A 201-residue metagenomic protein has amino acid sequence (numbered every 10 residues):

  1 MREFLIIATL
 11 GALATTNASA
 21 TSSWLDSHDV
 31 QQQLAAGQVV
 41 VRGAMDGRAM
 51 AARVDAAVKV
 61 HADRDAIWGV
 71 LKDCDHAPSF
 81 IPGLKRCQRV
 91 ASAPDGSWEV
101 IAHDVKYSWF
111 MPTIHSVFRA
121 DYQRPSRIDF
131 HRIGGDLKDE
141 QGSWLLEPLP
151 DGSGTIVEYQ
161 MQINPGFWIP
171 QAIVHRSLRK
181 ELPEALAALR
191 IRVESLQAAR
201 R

Functional and structural regions predicted by a protein language model:
F4-L13: Sec-dependent N-terminal signal peptides
T15-N17: N-terminal signal peptide c-region/cleavage motif recognized by signal peptidases
A20-A93, E184, A188-I191: Hydrophobic ligand-binding cavity/cleft-lining segments
T21-W24, H28-A35, Y107-G154, Q162 (+1 more regions): Hydrophobic-ligand binding "helix-grip"
A51-K59, W98-V100, H115, R127 (+1 more regions): Intrinsic-disorder/low-complexity, polar/charged segments enriched in Ser/Thr/Lys/Arg/Asp/Glu/Gln
R53-V58, R64-A66, K106, R132 (+1 more regions): Second-shell loop/turn segments in exported
Q162-R201: A conserved amphipathic terminal alpha-helix motif
